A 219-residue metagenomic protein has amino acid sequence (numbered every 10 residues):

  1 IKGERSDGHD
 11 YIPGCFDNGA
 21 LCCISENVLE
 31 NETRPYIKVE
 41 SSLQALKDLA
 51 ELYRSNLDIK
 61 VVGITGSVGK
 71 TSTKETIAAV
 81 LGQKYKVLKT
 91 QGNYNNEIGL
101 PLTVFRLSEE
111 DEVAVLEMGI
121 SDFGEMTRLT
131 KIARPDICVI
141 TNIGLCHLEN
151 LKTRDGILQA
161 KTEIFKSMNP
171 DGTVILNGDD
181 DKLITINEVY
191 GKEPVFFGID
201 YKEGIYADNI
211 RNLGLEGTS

Functional and structural regions predicted by a protein language model:
I1-D48, L52: N-terminal leader/targeting and accessory segments in enzymes
S6-H9, E97-I98, F123, G204: Loop/helix-junction capping segments adjacent to catalytic residues or to phosphate/diphosphate-binding pockets
L21-E30, G178-K182, I199-D200: Short, polar loop motifs at secondary-structure junctions
E30, S55-N56, G214: Short, flexible hinge/linker loops that cap or flank conserved catalytic cores
I37, L88, V195: General small-molecule cofactor/ligand-binding pocket signal
S42-L46, N96, D200-I205: A short acidic, often aromatic-flanked loop/helix-cap motif at beta-alpha or helix-coil junctions that lines enzyme
A45-T173, G178, I184-K192: Phosphate-binding loop of NTP-binding sites
R154-D155, E188-S219: Adenine nucleotide phosphate-binding catalytic loops in nucleotide-utilizing enzymes
